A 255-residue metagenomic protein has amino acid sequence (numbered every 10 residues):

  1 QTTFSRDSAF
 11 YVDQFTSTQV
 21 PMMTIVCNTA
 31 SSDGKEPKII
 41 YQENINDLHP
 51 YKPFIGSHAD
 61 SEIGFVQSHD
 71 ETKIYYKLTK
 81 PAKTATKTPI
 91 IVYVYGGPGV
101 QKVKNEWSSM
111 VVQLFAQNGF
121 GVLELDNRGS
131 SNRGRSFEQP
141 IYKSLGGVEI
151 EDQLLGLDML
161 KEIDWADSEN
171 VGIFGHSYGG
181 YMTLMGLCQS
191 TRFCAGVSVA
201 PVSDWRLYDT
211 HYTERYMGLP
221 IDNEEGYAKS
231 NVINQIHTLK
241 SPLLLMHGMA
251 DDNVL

Functional and structural regions predicted by a protein language model:
T2-L255: Serine-hydrolase catalytic core recognition
